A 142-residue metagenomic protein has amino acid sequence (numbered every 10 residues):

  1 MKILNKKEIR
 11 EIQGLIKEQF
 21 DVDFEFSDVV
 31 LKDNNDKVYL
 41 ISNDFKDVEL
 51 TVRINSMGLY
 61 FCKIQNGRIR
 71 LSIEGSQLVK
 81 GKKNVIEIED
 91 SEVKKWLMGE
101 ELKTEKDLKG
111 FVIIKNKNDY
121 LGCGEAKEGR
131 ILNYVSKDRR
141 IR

Functional and structural regions predicted by a protein language model:
M1-R142: Polybasic, low-complexity RNA-engagement segments
